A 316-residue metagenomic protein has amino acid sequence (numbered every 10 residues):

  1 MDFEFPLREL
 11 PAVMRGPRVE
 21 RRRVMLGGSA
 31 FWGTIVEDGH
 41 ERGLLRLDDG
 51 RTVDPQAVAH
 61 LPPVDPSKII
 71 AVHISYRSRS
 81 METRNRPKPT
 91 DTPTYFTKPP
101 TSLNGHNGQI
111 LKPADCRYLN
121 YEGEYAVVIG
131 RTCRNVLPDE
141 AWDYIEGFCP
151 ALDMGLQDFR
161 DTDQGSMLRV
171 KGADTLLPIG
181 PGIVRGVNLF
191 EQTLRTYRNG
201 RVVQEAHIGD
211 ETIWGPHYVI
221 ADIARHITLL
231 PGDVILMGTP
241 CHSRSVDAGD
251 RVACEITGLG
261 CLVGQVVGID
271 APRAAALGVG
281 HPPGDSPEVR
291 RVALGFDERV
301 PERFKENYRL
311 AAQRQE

Functional and structural regions predicted by a protein language model:
D2-C116, Y121, E298-A312: Extended, compositionally biased flexible segments
D2-P6, P11, R79, Q157-E316: Catalytic-pocket segment enriched in acidic/His residues
I35-G39, I129-R131, N199-G200, I256-G258: Short acidic-glycine loop/turn motifs at beta-strand connectors
P66-I220, H226, V263: Glycine-enriched loop-and-adjacent helix/strand subsegments that border the catalytic/binding cleft of enzyme cores
